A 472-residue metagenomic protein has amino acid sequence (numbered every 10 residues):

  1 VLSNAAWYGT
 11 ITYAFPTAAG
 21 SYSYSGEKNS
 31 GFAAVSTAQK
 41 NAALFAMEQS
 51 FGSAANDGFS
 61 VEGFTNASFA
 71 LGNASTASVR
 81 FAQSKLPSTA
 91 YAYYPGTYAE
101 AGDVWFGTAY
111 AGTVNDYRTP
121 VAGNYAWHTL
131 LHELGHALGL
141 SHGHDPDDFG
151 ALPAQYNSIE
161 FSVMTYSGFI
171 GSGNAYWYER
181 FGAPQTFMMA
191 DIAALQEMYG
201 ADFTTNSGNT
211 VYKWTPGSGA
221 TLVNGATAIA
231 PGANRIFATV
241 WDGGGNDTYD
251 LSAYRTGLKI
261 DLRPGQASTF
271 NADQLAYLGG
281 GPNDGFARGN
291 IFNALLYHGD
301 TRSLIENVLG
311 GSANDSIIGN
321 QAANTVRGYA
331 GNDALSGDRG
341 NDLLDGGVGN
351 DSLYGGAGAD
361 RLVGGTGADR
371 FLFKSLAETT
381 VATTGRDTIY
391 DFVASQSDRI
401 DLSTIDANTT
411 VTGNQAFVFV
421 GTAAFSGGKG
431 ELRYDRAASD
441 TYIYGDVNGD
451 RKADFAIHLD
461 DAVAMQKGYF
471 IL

Functional and structural regions predicted by a protein language model:
V1-L309: Zinc-dependent metalloendopeptidases
G31, D116-P120, N124-H128, D148-F149 (+7 more regions): Acidic, glycine-rich calcium-binding repeat modules characteristic of RTX/beta-roll and related beta-solenoid repeat
D103, K259, N341-L343, R386 (+2 more regions): Well-ordered beta-strand positions in beta-sheet-rich domains
S252, K374, S403, Y444-D446: Predominantly extracellular/luminal cell-surface or secreted proteins
Q266, L275-Y277, T412-T422: Short, surface-exposed loop/helix-turn segments at secondary-structure junctions that function as lids/hinges flanking
N290, A294, R302, E306 (+1 more regions): Low-complexity acidic/polar repeat-biased segments
L309, I389-Y390, F470-I471: Beta-propeller blade termini
